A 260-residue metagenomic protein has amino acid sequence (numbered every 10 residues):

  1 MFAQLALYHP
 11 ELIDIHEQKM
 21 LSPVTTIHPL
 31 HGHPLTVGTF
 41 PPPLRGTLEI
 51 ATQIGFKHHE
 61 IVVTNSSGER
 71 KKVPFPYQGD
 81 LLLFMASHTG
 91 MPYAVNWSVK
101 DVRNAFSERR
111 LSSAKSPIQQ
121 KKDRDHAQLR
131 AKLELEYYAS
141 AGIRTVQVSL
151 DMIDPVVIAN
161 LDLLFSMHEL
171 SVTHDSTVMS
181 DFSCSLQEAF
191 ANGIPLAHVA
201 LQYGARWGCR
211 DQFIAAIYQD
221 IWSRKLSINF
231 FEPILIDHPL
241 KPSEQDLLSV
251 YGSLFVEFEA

Functional and structural regions predicted by a protein language model:
M1-A260: Electrostatic, structured charged patches in enzyme active sites and in nucleic-acid/phosphate-binding
